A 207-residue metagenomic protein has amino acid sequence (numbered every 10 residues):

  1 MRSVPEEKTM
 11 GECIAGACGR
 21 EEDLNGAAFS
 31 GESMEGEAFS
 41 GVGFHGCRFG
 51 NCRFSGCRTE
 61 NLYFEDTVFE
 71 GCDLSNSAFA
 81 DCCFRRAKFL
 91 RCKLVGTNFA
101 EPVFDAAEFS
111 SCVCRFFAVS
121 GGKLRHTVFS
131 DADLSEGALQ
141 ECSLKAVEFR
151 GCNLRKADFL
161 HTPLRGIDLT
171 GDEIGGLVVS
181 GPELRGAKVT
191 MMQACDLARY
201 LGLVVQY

Functional and structural regions predicted by a protein language model:
R2-Y207: Tandem repeat scaffolds
